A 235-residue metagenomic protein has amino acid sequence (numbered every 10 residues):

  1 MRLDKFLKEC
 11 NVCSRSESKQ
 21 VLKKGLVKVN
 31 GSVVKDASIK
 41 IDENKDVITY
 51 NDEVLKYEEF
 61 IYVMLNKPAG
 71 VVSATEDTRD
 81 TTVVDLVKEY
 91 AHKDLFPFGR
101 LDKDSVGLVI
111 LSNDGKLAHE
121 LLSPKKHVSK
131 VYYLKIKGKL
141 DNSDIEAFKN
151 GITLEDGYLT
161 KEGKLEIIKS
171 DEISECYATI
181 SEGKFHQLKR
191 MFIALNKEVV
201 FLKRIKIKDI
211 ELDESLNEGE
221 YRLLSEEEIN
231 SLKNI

Functional and structural regions predicted by a protein language model:
M1-I235: Basic, flexible Lys/Arg- and Gly-enriched helix-loop patches that mediate nucleic-acid binding at interfaces with rRNA
